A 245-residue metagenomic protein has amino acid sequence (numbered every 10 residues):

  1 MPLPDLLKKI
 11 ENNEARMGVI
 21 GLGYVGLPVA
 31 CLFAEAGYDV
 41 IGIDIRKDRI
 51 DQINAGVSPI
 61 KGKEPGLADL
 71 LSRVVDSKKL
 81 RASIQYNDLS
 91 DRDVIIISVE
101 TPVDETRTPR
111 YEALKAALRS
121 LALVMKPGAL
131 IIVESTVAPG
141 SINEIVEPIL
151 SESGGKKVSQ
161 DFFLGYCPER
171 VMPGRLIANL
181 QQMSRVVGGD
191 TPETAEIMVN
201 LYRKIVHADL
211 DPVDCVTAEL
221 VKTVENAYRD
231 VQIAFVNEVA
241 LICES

Functional and structural regions predicted by a protein language model:
M1-S245: Structural/interface elements that position substrates and couple domains in central-metabolism enzymes
